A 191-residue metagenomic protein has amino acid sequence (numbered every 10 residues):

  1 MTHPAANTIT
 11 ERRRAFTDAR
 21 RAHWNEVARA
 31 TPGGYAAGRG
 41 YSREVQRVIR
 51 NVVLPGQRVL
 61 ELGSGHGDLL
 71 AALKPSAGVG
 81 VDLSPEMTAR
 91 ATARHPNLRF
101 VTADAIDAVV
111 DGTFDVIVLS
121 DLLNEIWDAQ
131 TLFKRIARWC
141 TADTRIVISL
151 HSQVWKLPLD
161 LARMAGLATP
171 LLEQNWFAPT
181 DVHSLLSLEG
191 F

Functional and structural regions predicted by a protein language model:
T2-V53: Conserved class I S-adenosyl-L-methionine
G56-G65: Conserved class I S-adenosyl-L-methionine
G65-D107: Class I SAM-dependent methyltransferase SAM/SAH-binding core
V118: A conserved beta-strand element that flanks and buttresses the S-adenosyl-L-methionine
D121-L122: Short catalytic micro-motifs in class I SAM-dependent methyltransferases
Q130-R145: A short glycine-rich, Lys/Arg-flanked "PGG" loop and its adjoining helix->strand segment in the class I
V147-T169: Conserved class I S-adenosyl-L-methionine
M164-D181: Acceptor-substrate binding/catalytic loop of class I
